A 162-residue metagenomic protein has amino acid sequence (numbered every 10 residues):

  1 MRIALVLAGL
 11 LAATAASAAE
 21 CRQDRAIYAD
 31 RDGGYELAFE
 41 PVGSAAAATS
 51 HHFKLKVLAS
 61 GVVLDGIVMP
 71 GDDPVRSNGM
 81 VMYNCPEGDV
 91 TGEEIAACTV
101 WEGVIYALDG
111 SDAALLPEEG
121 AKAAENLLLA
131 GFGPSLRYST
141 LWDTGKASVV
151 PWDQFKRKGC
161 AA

Functional and structural regions predicted by a protein language model:
M1-A8: Sec-dependent signal peptide recognition, specifically the positively charged N-region followed immediately by
A13-A16: N-terminal signal peptide c-region/cleavage motif recognized by signal peptidases
A19-E20: Boundary of Sec targeting at the N-terminus
R25-H51: Short, solvent-exposed loop/hinge segments that bridge or flank secondary-structure elements
I27-R31, L37, S77, T91-C98 (+2 more regions): Extracellular/mature segments of secreted proteins
D32, A47-I95, G159-A162: Central antiparallel beta-sheet cores of small beta-barrel/beta-sandwich binding domains
Y35-P41, L64-V68, I105-A107, A113-E118: Broad, structure-driven detector of short, well-ordered beta-strand segments within folded domains
A97, L108-A162: Glycine-rich, aromatic-bearing surface loops/beta-hairpins
